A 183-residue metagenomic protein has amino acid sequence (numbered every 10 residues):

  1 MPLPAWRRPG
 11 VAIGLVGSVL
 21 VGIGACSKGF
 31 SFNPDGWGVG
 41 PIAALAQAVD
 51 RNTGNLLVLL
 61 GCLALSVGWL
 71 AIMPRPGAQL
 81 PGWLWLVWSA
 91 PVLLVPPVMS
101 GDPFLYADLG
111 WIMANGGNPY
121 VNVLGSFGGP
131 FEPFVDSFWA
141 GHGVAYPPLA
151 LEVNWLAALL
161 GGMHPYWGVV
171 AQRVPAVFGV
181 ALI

Functional and structural regions predicted by a protein language model:
M1-V19, W37-V92: Start-transfer (signal-anchor) and selected internal transmembrane alpha helices of multi-pass inner/ER membrane
L15-P34: Alpha-helical transmembrane segments of multi-pass membrane proteins
L20, A157, G179-L182: Hydrophobic residues within membrane-embedded alpha-helical segments of Major Facilitator Superfamily
K28, D50-N52, A150: Short, flexible coil/linker elements and helix-boundary hinge sites characteristic of intrinsically disordered
P34-I42, Y106-L109: Extracytoplasmic catalytic-loop and juxtamembrane helix elements of membrane-embedded, polyprenol/dolichol-linked
N55-A64, P147-P148, E152, A176-V180: Alpha-helical transmembrane segments at the extracellular/periplasmic loop-to-helix junctions of multi-pass membrane
L63-I72, W167-I183: Transmembrane-helix motifs of polytopic, lipid-linked glycan transferases
A78-R173: Intramembrane catalytic core of multi-pass membrane enzymes that act on lipidic substrates
